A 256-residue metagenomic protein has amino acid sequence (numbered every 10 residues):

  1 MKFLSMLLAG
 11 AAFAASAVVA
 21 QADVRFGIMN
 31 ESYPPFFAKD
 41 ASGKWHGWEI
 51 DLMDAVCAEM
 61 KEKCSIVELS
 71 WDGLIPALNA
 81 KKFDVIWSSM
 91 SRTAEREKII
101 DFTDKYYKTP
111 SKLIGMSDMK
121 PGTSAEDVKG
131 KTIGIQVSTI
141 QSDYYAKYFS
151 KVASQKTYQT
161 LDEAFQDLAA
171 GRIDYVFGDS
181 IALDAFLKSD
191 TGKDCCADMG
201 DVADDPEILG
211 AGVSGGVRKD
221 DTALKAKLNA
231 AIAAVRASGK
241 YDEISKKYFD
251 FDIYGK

Functional and structural regions predicted by a protein language model:
F13-A22: Sec/Tat signal peptide C-region and signal peptidase I cleavage site
A22-M90, K98, S238, K247 (+1 more regions): Extracytoplasmic small-molecule ligand-binding "clamshell" domains of the periplasmic binding protein/Venus flytrap
F26, E31-Y33, W45-A55, K112-L161 (+2 more regions): Bilobed "Venus flytrap"/periplasmic-binding protein-like clamshell domains and structurally analogous long
N30-E31, K108-G115, T191-N229, F249-K256: Periplasmic-binding protein-like
I50-E59, M119, K131-T132, V137-T139 (+1 more regions): Extended ligand-binding regions for polar small-molecule ligands
A58-E59, V67-E68, D72-D84, I99-D101 (+2 more regions): Short helices/loops that flank or line small-molecule/ion binding pockets
K63-S65, I140-K156, A197, N229-K256: Ligand-binding clefts/hinges and TM-proximal coupling segments of bilobed small-molecule sensing domains
G73-P76, M90-K98, A146-K147, D174-L209: A ligand-binding cleft/hinge motif common to bilobed small-molecule-binding domains
